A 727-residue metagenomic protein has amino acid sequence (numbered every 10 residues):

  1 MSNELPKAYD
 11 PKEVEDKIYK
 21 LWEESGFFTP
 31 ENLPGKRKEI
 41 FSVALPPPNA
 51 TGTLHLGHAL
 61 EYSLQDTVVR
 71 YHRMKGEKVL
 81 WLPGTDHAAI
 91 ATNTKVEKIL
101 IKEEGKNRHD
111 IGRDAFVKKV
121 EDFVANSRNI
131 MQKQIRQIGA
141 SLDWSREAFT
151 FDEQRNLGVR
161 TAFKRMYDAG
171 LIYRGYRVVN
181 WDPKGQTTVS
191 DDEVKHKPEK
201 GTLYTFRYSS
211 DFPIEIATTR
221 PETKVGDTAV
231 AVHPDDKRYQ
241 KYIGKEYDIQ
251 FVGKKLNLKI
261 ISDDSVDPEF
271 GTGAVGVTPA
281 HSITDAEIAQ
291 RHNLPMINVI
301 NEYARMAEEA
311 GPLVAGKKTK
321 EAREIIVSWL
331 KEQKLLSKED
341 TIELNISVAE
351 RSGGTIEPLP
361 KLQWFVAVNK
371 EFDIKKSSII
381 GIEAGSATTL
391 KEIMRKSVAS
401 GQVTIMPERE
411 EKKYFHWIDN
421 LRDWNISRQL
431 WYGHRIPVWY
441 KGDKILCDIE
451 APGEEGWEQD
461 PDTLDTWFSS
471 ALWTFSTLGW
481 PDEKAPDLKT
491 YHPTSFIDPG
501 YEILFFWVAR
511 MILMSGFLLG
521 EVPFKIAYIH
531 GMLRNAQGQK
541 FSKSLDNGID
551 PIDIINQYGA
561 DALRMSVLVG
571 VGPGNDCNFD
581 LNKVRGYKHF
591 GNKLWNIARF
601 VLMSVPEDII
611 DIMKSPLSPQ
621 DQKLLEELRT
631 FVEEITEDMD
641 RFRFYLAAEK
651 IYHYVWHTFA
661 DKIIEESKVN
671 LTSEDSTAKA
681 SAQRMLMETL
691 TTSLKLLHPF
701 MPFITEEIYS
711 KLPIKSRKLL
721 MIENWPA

Functional and structural regions predicted by a protein language model:
M1-D10, M394-R409, I610, P616: Short, contiguous pre-domain boundary segments
M1-K38, L80, L336-T341, C577-N578 (+3 more regions): Basic, alpha-helical terminal appendages of large translation-related enzymes
S2-D235, T278-R291, P295-A310, L335-K376 (+7 more regions): N-terminal, positively charged nucleic-acid-binding surface of large information/translation enzymes
P6-K7, G84-H87, F116-E121, S145-N156 (+9 more regions): Conserved short loop/turn motifs at secondary-structure junctions
D86, V179, P183, S190-K195 (+7 more regions): Acidic, turn-prone loop/beta-hairpin segments
K197, V277-A280, K320, E357 (+7 more regions): Conserved phosphate-binding loops in nucleotide/dinucleotide-binding enzymes
Y247-E302: Extracellular/luminal Protease-associated
V348-I356, M532-Q537, F541-L617, P713-S716 (+1 more regions): Catalytic adenosine-cofactor/nucleotide-binding cores of aminoacyl-tRNA synthetases and other
